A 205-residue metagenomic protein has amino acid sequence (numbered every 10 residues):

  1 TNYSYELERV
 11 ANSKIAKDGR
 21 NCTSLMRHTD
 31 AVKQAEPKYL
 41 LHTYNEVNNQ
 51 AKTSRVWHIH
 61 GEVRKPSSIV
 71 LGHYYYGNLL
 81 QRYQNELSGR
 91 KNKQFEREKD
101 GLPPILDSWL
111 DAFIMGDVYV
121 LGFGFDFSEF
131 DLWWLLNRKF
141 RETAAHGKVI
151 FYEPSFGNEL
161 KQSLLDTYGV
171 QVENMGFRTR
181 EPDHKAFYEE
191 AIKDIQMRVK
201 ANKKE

Functional and structural regions predicted by a protein language model:
T1-Q81: Extended, H/D-rich, highly charged conserved domains that either
V10, E62, R82, E86 (+3 more regions): Residues that form generic nucleotide/phosphate-binding pockets
K14-D18, Y44-K52, K99-E205: SIR2/sirtuin-family catalytic core signature
T23-P37, N92-R97, S108, F123-F130: Short linear motifs at secondary-structure transitions and domain/linker junctions
S24-L25, L80-E86, T143-H146, N174-F177: Glycine-rich loops and low-complexity Gly/Arg-rich segments that provide flexible linkers or classic glycine-based
S68, Y75-M115, F127: Acidic, metal/cofactor-coordinating or nucleic-acid-engaging core segments within structured domains
